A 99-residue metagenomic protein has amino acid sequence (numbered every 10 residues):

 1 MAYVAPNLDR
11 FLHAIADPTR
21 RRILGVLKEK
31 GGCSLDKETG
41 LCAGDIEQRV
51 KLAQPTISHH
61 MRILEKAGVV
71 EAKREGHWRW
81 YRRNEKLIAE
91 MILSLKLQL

Functional and structural regions predicted by a protein language model:
M1-L8: Short, intrinsically disordered or compositionally biased N-terminal tails of bacterial proteins
N7, E90, S94-Q98: Short, solvent-exposed amphipathic helices
R10-H13, T19-A53, R79-L87: N-terminal helix-turn-helix DNA-binding core of bacterial DNA-binding proteins
G25, S58-H60, H77: Base-recognition residues in the alpha-helical recognition helix of bacterial helix-turn-helix
Q48, H59, E65-K66: Alpha-helical residues within the helix-turn-helix
I57, L64, Y81: Divalent metal-coordination and catalytic microenvironments
K66-E75, R82: Beta-hairpin "wing" of winged helix-turn-helix
